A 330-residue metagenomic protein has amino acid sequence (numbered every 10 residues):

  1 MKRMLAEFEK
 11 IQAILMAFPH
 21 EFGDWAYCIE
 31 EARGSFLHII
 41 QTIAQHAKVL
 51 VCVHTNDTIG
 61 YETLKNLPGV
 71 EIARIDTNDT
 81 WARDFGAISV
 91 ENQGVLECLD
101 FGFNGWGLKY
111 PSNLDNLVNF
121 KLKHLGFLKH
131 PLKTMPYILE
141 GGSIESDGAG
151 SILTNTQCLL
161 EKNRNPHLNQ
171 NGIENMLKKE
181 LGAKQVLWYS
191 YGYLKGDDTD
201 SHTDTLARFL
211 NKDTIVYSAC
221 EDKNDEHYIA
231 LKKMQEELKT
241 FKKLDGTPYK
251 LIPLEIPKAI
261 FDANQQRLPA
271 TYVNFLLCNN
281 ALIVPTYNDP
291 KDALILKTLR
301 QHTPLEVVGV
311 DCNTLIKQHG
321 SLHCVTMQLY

Functional and structural regions predicted by a protein language model:
M1-Y330: The feature marks the mature, well-folded catalytic cores of soluble enzymes
